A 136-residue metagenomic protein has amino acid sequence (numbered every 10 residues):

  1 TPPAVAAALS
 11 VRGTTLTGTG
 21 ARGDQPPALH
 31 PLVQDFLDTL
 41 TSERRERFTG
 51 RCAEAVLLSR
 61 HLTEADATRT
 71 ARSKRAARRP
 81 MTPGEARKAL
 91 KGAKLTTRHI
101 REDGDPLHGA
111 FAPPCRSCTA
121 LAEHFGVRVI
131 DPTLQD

Functional and structural regions predicted by a protein language model:
T1-D136: Zinc-dependent deaminase catalytic domain
